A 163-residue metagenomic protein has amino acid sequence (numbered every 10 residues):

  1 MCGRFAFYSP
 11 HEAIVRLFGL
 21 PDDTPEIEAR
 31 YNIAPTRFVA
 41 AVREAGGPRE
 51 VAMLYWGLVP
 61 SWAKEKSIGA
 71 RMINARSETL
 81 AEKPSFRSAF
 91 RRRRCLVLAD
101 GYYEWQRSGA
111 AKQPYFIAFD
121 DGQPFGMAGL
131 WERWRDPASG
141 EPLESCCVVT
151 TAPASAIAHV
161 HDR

Functional and structural regions predicted by a protein language model:
M1-D162: Short linear sequence motif anchored by a di-proline
